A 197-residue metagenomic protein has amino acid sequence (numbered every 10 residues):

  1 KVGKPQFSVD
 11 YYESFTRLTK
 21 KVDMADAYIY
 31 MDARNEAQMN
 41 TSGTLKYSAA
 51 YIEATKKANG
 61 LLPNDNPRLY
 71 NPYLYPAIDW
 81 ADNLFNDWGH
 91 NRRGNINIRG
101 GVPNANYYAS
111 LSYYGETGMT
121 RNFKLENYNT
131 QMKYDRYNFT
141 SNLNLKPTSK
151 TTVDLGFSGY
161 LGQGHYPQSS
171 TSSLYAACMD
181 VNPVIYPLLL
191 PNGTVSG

Functional and structural regions predicted by a protein language model:
K1-G197: Membrane-proximal, glycine/serine-rich, low-complexity loop/turn segments characteristic of large bacterial
